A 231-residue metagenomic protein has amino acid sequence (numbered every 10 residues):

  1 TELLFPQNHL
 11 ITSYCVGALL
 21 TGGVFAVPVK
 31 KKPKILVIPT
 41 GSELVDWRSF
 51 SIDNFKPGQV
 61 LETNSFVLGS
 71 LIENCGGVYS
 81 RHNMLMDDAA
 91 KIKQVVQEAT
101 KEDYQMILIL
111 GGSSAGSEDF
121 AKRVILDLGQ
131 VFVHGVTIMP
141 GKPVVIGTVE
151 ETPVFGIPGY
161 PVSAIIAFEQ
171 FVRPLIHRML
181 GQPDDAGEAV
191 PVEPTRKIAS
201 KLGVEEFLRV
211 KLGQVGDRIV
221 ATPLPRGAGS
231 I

Functional and structural regions predicted by a protein language model:
E2-R81, E98, P225: Short, glycine/charged-enriched hinge/interface segments at domain edges or termini
L3, Q7-I11, V29, K56-V60 (+6 more regions): Catalytic cores of large soluble enzymes that bind and process phosphate-bearing ligands
L4-Q7, L126, I146-V149, L212-G213: Short beta-strand-to-turn element immediately C-terminal to the catalytic PLP-Schiff-base lysine in fold type I
C15, F25, P33, H134 (+5 more regions): Structural beta-strand/beta-sheet cores of well-ordered domains, especially the beta-sheet scaffolds that support
L19-A26, V95, P140-K142, L180 (+2 more regions): Glycine-rich, charged/polar anion/phosphate-binding loops that engage phosphate groups from diverse ligands
G41-E43, S113-S114, P161, R196-I198 (+1 more regions): Glycine-rich beta-alpha junction loops
V60, E73, D184-I231: C-terminal terminal segments
S65-S70, N74-A189: Short glycine/threonine-rich loop/turn motifs
